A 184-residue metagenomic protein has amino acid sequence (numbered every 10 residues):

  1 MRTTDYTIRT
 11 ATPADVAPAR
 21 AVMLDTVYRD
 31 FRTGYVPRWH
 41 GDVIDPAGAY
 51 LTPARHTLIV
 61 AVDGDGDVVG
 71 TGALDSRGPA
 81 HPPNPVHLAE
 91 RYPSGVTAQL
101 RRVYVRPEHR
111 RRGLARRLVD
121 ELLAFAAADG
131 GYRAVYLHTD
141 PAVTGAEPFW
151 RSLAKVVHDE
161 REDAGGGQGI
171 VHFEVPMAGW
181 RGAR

Functional and structural regions predicted by a protein language model:
M1-R2, R181-R184: Actinobacteria-biased recognition of intrinsically disordered, low-complexity terminal regions
D5-T7: Extreme N-terminal starter segment of soluble prokaryotic enzymes
T10-R102, R106, V119-E121, F125 (+2 more regions): Acetyl-CoA-dependent GNAT
R110, Y136-A146, A164-G167: Conserved beta-strand-loop-alpha-helix junction that forms the acyl-donor binding cleft
G113: Conserved G/P- and acidic residue-centered "switch" motifs that form tight phosphate/ATP-binding loops in soluble
A126-H138: Conserved GNAT acetyl-CoA-binding A-motif
W150-E160: Conserved acetyl-CoA-binding loop of GNAT-fold acetyltransferases
